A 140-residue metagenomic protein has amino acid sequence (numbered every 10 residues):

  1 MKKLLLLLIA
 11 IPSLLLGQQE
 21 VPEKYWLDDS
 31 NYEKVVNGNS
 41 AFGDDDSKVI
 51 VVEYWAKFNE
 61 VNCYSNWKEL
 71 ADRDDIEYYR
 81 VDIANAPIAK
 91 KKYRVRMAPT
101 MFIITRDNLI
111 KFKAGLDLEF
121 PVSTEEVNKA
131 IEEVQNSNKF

Functional and structural regions predicted by a protein language model:
L4-S13: Sec-dependent N-terminal signal peptides
Q19-S47, E126-F140: N-terminal leader/targeting and pre-domain segments
N31-D74: Local sequence-structure signature of Cys/Sec-based thiol-disulfide redox active-site neighborhoods
V51-V52, Y78, M101: Hydrophobic beta-strand anchors of alpha/beta hydrolase catalytic cores
Y64-W67, P87-K90, N128-I131: Extracytoplasmic/secreted envelope proteins and their assembly/folding machinery, especially bacterial periplasmic
E77-N85, L109-F112: Short, internal strand/loop/helix patches that form the active-site neighborhood or redox-interaction surface
Y93-I104: Structural micro-motif
T105-F140: Non-catalytic, surface beta->alpha helical segment in thiol-disulfide oxidoreductase systems
